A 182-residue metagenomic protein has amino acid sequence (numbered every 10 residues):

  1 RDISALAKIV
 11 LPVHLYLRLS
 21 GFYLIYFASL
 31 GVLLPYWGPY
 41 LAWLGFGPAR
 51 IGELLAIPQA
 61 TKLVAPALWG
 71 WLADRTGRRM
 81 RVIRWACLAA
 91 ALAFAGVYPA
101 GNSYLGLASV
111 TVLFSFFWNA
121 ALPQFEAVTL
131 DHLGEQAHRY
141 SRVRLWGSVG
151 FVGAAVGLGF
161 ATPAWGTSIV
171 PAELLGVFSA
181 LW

Functional and structural regions predicted by a protein language model:
L11-Q59: Helix-loop boundary and gating motifs at the non-cytosolic
L24, A93, Y104-L122: Hydrophobic core of transmembrane alpha-helices in multi-pass small-molecule transporters, especially MFS/SLC-type
Q59-A67, V152: Residue-level signature of mid-helix packing/kink "hotspots" within the transmembrane helices of 12-pass Major
V64-R78, T162-P163: Helix-to-loop junctions at the C-terminal end of transmembrane segments in multipass secondary transporters
R75-C87: Cytoplasmic membrane-interface "Motif A"-like loop-to-helix N-cap segments of 12-TM Major Facilitator Superfamily
L88-N102: C-terminal ends and interior cores of transmembrane alpha-helices in multi-pass membrane transporters/permeases
V112-W146: Cytoplasmic helix-loop-helix junction between adjacent transmembrane helices in 12-TM secondary transporters
P171-W182: Symmetry-related core transmembrane helices of the 12-TM Major Facilitator Superfamily/SLC fold
